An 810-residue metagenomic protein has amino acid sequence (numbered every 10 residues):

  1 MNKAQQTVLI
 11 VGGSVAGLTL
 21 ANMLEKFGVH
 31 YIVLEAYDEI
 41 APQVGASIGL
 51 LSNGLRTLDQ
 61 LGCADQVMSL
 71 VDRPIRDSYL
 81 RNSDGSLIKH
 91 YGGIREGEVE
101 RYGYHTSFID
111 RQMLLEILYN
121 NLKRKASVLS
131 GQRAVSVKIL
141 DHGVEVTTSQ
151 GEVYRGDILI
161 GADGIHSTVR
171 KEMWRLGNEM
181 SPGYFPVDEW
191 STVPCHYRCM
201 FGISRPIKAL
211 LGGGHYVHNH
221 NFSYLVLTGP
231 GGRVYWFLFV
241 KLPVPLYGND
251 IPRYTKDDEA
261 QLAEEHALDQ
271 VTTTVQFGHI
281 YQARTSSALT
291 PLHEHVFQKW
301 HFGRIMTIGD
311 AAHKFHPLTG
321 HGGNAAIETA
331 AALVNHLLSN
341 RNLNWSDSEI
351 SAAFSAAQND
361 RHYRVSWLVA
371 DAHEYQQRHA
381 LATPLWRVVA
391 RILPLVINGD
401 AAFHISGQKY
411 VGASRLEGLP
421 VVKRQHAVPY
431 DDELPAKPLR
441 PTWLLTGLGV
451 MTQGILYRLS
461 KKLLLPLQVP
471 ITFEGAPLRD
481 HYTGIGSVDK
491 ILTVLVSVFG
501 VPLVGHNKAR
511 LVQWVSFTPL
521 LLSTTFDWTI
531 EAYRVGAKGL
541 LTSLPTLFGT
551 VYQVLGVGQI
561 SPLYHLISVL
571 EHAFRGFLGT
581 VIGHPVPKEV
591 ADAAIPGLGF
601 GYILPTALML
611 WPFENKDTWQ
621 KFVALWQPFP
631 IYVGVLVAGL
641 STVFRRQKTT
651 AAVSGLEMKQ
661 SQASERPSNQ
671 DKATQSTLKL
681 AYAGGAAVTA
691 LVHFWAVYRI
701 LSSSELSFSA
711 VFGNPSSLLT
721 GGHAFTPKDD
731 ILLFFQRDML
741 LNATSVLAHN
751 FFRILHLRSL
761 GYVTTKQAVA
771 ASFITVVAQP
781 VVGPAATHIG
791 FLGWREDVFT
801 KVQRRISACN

Functional and structural regions predicted by a protein language model:
N2-A16: Beta1/beta-strand and adjacent pyrophosphate-binding region of the FAD-binding site in flavoprotein oxidoreductases
K3-A4, G85, N335-T442: C-terminal helical "tail/cap" subdomain of flavin- and related membrane-associated enzymes
G13-K26, H30, L34, I160-G161 (+1 more regions): Conserved mid-domain beta->alpha element of the FAD-binding
A16, E39, H166: Conserved Rossmann-like nucleotide-cofactor binding loop
V44-N121: Active-site-adjacent segment of FAD-dependent monooxygenases/related oxidoreductases
L70-D77, E264-T285, N344-S355, V365-V369: Acidic/histidine metal-binding catalytic segments
E116-A288, L292, V296-F297, H301: Conserved FAD-binding catalytic core of PHBH/FMO-like flavoproteins
V240, D258, P429-N810: Long, hydrophobic alpha-helical transmembrane bundles and adjoining juxtamembrane helices/loops of multi-pass integral
